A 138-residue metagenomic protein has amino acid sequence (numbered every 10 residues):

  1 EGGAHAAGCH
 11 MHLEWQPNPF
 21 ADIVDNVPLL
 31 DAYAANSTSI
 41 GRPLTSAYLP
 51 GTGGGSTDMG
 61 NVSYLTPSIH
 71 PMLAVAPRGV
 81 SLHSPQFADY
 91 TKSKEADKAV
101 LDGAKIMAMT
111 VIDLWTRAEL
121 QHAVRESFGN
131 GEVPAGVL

Functional and structural regions predicted by a protein language model:
E1-L138: Metal-dependent amide/peptide-bond hydrolase catalytic core, centered on the "pita-bread" metallohydrolase fold
